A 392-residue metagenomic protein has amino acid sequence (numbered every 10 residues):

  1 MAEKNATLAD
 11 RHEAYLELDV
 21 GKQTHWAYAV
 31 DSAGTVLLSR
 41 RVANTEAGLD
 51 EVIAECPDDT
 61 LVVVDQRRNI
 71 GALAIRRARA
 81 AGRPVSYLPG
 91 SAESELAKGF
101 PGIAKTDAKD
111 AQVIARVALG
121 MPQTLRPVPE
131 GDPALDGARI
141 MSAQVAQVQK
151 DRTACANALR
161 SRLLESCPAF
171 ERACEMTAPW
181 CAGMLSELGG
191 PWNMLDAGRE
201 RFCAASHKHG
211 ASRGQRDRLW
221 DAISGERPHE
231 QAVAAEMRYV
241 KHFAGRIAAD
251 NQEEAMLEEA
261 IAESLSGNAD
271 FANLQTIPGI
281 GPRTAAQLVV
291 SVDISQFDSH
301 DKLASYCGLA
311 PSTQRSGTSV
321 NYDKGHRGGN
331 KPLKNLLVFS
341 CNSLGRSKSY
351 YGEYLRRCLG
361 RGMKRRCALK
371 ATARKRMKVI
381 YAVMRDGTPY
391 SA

Functional and structural regions predicted by a protein language model:
M1-A392: A detector of single, family-specific signature residues that are central to catalytic or substrate-handling motifs
